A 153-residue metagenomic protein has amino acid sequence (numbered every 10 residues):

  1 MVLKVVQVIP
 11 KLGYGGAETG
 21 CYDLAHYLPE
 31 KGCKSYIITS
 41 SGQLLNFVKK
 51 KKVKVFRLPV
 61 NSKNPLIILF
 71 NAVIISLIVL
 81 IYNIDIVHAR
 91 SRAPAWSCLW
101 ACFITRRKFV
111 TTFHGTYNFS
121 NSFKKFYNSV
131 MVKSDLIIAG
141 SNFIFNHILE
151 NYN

Functional and structural regions predicted by a protein language model:
M1-N153: Membrane-interface segments of envelope glycosyltransferases acting on lipid-linked substrates or membrane lipids
